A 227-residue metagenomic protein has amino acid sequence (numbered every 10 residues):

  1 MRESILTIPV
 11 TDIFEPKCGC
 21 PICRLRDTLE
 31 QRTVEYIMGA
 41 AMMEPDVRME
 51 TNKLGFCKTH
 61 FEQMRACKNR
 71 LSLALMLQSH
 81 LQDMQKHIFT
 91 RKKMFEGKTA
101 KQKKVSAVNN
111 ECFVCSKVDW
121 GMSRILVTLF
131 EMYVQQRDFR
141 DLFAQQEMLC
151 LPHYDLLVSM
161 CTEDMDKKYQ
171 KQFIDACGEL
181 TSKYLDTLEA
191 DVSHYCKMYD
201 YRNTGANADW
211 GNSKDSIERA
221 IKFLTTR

Functional and structural regions predicted by a protein language model:
M1-R227: Intrinsically disordered, low-complexity regulatory regions of eukaryotic proteins
